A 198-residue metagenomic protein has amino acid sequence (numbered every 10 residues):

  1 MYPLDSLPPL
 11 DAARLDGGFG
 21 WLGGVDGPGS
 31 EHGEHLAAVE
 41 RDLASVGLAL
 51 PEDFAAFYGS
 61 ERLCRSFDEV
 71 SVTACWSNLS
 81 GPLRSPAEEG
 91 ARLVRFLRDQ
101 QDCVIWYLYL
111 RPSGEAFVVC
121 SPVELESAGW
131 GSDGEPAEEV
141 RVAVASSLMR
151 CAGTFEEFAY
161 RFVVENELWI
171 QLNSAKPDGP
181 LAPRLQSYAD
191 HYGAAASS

Functional and structural regions predicted by a protein language model:
M1-E115, V123-L125, Y192-S197: A surface-exposed partner-binding patch
G47, G129, G134, E167 (+2 more regions): Short, flexible coil/linker elements and helix-boundary hinge sites characteristic of intrinsically disordered
V104-W106, E115-V118, E165-Q171: Substrate-binding/catalytic groove segments of enzymes that remodel or degrade extracellular structural polymers
F117-E165: Compact, glycine/acidic-enriched structural inserts
Y160-P180: Extracellular ligand-binding/catalytic regions of CAZymes and related secreted enzymes and adhesion modules
A175-S198: Charge-dense, low-complexity intrinsically disordered regions
